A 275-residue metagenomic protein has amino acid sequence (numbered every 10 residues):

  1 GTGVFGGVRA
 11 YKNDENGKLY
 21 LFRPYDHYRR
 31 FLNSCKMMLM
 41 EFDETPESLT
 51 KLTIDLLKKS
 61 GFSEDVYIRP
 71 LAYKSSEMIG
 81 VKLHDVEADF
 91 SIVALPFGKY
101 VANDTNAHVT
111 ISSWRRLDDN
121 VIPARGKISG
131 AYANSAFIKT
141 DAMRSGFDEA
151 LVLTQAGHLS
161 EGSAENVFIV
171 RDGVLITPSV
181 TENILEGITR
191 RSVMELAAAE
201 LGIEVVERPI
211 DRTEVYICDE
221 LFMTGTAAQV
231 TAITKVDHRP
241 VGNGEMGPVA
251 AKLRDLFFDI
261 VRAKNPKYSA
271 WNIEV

Functional and structural regions predicted by a protein language model:
T2-D43, S48-D55, M78-V275: Helix-start/capping segments and mature chain N-termini
L56-G61: Phosphate/pyrophosphate-binding loops at sites that engage ATP/ADP/AMP, CoA/4′-phosphopantetheine, polyphosphate
F62-E64, N103: Short helix-terminating capping/connector loops at secondary-structure junctions
D65-A72: ATP-grasp fold ATP-binding core
S75: Active-site loop/lid in soluble adenylation, ligation, and acyl-transfer enzymes
